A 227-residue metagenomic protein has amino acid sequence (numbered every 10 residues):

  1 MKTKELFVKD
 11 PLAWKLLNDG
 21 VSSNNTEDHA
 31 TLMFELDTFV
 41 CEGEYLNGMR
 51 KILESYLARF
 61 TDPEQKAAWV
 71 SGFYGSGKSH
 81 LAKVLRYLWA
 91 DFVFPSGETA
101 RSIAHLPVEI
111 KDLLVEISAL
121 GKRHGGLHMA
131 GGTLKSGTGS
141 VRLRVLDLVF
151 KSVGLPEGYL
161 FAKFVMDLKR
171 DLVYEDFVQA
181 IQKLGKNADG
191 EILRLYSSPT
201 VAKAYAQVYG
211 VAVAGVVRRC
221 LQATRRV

Functional and structural regions predicted by a protein language model:
M1-G48: Charged, amphipathic alpha-helical linker segments immediately N-terminal to NTP-binding catalytic cores
M33-T61, A104-P107: N-terminal pre-Walker A segment at the start of P-loop NTPase domains
E35, G48, I52-S55, L148 (+4 more regions): Charge-rich, solvent-exposed alpha-helical interaction surfaces
V40-G48, S140, L168, L172 (+2 more regions): Alpha-helix boundary/N-cap detector
K51-F60, D112-L120, V227: Structured alpha-helical segments in the cores of large, soluble enzyme domains
Q65: Short coil/loop residues immediately preceding or within conserved phosphate-binding loops of NTP-utilizing enzyme
A68-F73, H80-Y205: P-loop NTPase motor core
D189-V227: Long, low-complexity, polar/charged, intrinsically disordered or flexibly structured peripheral segments
